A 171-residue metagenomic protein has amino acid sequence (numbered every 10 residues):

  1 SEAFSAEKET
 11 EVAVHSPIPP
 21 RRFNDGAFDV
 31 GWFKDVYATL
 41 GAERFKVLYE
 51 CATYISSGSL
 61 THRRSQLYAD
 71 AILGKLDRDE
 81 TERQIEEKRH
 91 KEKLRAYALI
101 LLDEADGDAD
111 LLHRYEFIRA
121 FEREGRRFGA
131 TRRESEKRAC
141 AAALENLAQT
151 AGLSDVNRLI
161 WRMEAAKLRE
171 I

Functional and structural regions predicted by a protein language model:
S1-R63: Long, acidic/serine-threonine-rich intrinsically disordered regions with weak helical/coil propensity that act as
A42-A143: Alpha-helical protein-protein interaction scaffolds
E124-I171: Long, charge-patterned amphipathic interaction tracts in eukaryotic proteins
